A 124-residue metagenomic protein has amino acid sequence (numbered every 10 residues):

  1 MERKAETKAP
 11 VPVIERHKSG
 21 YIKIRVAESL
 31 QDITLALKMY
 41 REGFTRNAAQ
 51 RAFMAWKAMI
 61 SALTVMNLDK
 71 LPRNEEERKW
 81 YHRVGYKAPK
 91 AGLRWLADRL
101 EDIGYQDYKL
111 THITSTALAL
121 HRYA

Functional and structural regions predicted by a protein language model:
M1-T45: Charged alpha-helical initiation segments
P10-I14, G20, S61, L68-R73: Short, structured secondary-structure boundary patches
P12, I24, W56-I60, A117: Generic preference for hydrophobic/aromatic residues in regular secondary structure cores
R25, R51-A52: Amphipathic alpha-helix face/heptad-repeat signature
A36, A55, A62-L63, D69: Alpha-helical solenoid scaffolds that mediate protein-protein interactions, centered on TPR/SEL1-like repeats but also
A48-A49, A55: Solenoid-repeat scaffolds in large eukaryotic assemblies
L68-A124: Long, charged low-complexity segments
